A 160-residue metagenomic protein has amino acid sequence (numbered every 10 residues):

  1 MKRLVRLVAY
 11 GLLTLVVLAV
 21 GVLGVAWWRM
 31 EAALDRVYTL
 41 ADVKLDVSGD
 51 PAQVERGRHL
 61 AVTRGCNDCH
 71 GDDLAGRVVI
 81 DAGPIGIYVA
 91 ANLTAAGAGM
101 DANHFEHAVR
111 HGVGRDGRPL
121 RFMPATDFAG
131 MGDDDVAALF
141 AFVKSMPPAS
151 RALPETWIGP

Functional and structural regions predicted by a protein language model:
K2-V37: N-terminal type II signal-anchor transmembrane helix that functions as the membrane-insertion/stop-transfer segment
A32-L45, G71-G86, G114-P160: Flexible coil segments in periplasmic/lumen-exposed cytochrome c-class electron-transfer proteins
V37-V62: Electrostatic cytochrome c docking/interface patches
A52, R56, N92, H104 (+3 more regions): Extracytoplasmic/secreted proteins, especially bacterial periplasmic and envelope-associated proteins
G57, T63-D72, F105, L139: The canonical Cys-X-X-Cys-His
V62, V89, P119: Residues that flank catalytic or metal-binding motifs in active/ligand-binding sites
R77, Y88-A95: N-terminal post-signal-peptidase region of extra-cytosolic proteins
N92-M123: Long, hydrophobic/aromatic-enriched structural stretches that serve as scaffold segments
